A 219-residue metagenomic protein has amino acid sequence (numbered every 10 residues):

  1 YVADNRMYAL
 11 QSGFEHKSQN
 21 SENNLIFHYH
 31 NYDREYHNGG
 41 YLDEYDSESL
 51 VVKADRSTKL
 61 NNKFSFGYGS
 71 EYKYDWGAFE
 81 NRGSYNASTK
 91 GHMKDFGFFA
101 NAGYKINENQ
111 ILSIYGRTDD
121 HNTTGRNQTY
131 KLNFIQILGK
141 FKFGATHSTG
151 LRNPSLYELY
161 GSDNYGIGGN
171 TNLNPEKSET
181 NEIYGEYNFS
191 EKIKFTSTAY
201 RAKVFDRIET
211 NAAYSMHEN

Functional and structural regions predicted by a protein language model:
V2-I137, I193-Y200: Face-selective signature of the C-terminal outer-membrane beta-barrel domain
V2-K17, I137-K142, T146-F205, N211-N219: Outer-membrane beta-barrel signature, preferentially recognizing the C-terminal barrel domain of Gram-negative
H37-G40, E80-G83, R126-T129, Y157-L159 (+3 more regions): Surface-exposed beta-strand edges and their flanking turn/coil or helix-capping segments
